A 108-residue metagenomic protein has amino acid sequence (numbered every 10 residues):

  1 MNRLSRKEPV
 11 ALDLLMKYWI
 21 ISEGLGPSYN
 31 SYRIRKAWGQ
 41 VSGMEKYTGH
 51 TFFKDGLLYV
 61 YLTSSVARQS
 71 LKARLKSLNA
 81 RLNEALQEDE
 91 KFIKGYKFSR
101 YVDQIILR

Functional and structural regions predicted by a protein language model:
M1-Q40, Y47-F52, A73-K76, E84 (+1 more regions): N-terminal presequence-like segments and adjacent domain-start helices
K54-K76: A short interface-forming secondary-structure element
